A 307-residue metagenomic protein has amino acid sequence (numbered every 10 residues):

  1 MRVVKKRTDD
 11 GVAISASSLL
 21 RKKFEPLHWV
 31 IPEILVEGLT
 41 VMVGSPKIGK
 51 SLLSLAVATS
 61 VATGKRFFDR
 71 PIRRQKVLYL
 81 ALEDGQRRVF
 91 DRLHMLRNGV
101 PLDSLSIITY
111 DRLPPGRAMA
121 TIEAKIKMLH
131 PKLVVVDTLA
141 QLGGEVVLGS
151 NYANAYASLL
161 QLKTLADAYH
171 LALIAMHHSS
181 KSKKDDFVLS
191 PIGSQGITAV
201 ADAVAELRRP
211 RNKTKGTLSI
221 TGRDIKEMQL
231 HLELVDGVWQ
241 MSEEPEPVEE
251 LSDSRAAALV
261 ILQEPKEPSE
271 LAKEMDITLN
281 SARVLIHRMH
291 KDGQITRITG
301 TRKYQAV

Functional and structural regions predicted by a protein language model:
R2-T8, V12, K127-H130, A168 (+1 more regions): C-terminal regions of RecA-like/P-loop NTPase motor modules
R7-D10, S17, E25-P26, V30-I31 (+6 more regions): Conserved inter-motif catalytic segment of the P-loop NTP-binding fold
P26-L35, L173-M176: Short, contiguous hydrophobic alpha-helices characteristic of membrane insertion segments
V36-T40, Q75: Pre-Walker A (Motif I) flank of P-loop NTPase domains
V41-V43, L52, L80, L133 (+1 more regions): Phosphate-binding/switch region of NTP-binding enzymes
L53, V57: Hydrophobic positions on the alpha1 helix immediately C-terminal to the Walker A/P-loop
S60-R74: Post-Walker A helix-loop "phosphate-sensing" segment adjacent to the P-loop in P-loop NTPases
